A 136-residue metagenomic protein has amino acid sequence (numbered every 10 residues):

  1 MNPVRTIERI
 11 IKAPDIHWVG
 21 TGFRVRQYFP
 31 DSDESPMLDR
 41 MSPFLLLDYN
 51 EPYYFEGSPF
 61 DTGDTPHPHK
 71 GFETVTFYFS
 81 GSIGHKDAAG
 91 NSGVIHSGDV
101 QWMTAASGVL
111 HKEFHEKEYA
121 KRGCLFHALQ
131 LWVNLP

Functional and structural regions predicted by a protein language model:
M1-D15: Short, Gly/Pro- and small/polar-rich lid/capping loops
H17-T76, A128: A short glycine-rich, His/Asp/Glu-containing loop-to-beta-strand
Y49, G81, L135: Residues immediately flanking
Y53-Y54, G84, L110, P136: Short, acidic Gly/Pro/Ser/Thr-rich loop/turn segments
T62-D64, A89-S92, F114-K121: Catalytic micro-motifs at enzyme active sites that drive phosphoryl/nucleotidyl and oxygen chemistry
T76-S97, A106-K112: A short beta-strand-loop-beta hairpin characteristic of the jelly-roll/cupin
A105-L135: Ligand-binding loop in jelly-roll beta-barrel domains
